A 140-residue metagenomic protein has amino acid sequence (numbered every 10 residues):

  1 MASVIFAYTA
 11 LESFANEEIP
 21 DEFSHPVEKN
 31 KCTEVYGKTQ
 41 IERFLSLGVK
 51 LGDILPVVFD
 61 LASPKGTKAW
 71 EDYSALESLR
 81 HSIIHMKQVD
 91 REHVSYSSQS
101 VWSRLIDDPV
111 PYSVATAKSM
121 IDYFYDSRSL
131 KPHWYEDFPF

Functional and structural regions predicted by a protein language model:
M1, K29, G37, G66 (+2 more regions): Short linear sequence motifs
M1-K50, D126-H133, D137: Amphipathic alpha-helical interface elements
I5, I19, I41, I54 (+3 more regions): Weak global preference for isoleucine
K31, D60, Y96-S100: Short linear capping/connector segments at secondary-structure termini
C32, L51-V58, A117-I121, W134: Generic structural signal of hydrophobic/aromatic residues within well-ordered alpha-helices of folded domains
K50-A75: Long, charge-rich low-complexity segments
K68-S82, M86-F140: Polyanionic, low-complexity intrinsically disordered segments
